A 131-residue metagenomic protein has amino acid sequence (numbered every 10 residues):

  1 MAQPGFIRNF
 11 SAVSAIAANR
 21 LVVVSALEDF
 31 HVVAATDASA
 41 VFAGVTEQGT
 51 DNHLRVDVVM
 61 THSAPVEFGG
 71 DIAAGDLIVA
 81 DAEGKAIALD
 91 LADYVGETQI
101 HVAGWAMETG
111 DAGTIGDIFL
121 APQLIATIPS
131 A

Functional and structural regions predicted by a protein language model:
M1-A131: Surface-exposed, low-hydrophobicity beta-strand/loop segments enriched in small/polar/acidic residues
